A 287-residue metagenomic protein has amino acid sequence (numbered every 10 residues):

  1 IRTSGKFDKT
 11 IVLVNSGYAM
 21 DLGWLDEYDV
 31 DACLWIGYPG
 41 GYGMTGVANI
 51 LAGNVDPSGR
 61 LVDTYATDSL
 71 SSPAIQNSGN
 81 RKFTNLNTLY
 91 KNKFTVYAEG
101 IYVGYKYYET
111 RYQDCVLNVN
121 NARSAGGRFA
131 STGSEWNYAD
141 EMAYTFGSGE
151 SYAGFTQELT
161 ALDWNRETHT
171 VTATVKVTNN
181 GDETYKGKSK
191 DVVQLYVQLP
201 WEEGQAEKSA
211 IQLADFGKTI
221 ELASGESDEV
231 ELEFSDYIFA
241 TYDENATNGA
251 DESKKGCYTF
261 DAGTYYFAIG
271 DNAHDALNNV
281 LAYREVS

Functional and structural regions predicted by a protein language model:
I1-T3, V286: Short, intrinsically disordered, charge-balanced linker/junction segments flanking boundaries in proteins
S4, G53, P57, Y105 (+1 more regions): Solvent-exposed, well-ordered amphipathic alpha-helical segments that flank/support binding or catalytic loops
G5-T10, Y28-D31: A short helix->loop->beta-strand "cap" motif at the edges of active sites that frequently abuts
I11-V12, L34-W35, E221: Short hydrophobic alpha-helical runs that function as membrane-insertion/retention elements
N15, A19-V171, K176-K190, Y196-Q198 (+1 more regions): Secreted, periplasmic, or luminal enzymes acting at the cell surface/secretory milieu
E203-D251: Intrinsically disordered, low-complexity Pro/Gly/Ser/Thr-rich segments with frequent PxxP/GP/PP motifs and embedded
